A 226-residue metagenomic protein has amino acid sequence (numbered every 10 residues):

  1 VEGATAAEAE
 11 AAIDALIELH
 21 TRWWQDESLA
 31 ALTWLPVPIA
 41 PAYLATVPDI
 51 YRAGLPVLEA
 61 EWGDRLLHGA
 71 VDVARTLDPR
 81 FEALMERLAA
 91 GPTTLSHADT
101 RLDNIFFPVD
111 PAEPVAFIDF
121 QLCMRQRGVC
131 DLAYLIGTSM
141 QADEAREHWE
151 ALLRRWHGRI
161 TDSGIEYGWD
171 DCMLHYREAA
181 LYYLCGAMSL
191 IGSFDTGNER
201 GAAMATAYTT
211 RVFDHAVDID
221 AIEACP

Functional and structural regions predicted by a protein language model:
V1-H97, P108-D110, T209, D214-A216 (+2 more regions): ATP-dependent phospho-/nucleotidyl transfer catalytic cores
T93-L95, V115, R127: Hydrophobic "anchor" residues on beta-strands that sit immediately upstream of conserved functional sites
D99, D119: Conserved catalytic-loop position in the HRD/HxD motif
I105-A116: Conserved protein kinase catalytic/activation segment
L122-S163, A180-R200: Active-site activation/catalytic loop segments of kinase-like enzymes and analogous catalytic loops in related
I165-A180: All-alpha amphipathic helical-bundle segments outside canonical DNA-binding/catalytic cores that form hydrophobic
E178, Y182-P226: ATP/Mg2+ or Mg2+-diphosphate-binding catalytic cores that bind nucleotide phosphates or diphosphates via glycine-rich
